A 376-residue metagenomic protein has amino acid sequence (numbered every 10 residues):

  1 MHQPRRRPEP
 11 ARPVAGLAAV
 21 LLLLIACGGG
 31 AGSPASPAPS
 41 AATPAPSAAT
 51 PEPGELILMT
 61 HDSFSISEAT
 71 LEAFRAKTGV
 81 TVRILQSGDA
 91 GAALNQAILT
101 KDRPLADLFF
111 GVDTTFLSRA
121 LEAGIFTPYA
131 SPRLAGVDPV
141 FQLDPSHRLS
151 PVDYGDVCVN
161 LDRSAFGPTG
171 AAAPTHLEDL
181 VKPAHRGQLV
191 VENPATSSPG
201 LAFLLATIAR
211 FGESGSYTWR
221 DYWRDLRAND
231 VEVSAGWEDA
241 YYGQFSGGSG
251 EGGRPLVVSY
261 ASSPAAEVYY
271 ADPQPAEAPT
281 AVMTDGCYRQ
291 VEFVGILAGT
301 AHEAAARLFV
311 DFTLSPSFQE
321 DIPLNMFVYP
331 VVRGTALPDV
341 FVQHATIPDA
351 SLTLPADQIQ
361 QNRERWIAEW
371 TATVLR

Functional and structural regions predicted by a protein language model:
L23-A26: C-terminal motif of bacterial Sec signal peptides marking the signal peptidase cleavage site
G28-A31: Bacterial signal peptide processing site
P44-R119, R376: Early extracytoplasmic/lumenal segment of secretory-pathway proteins
P104-F109, T127-R163, E178, Q188-P194: A structural signal for short loop-to-beta-strand junctions that line the ligand-binding cleft of periplasmic/secreted
T114-I125, D144-A173, G200-R210, R289-G295: Periplasmic solute-binding protein
T127-A135, R148-S150, E178-V181, P255 (+3 more regions): Short beta-strand->loop
P199, L205-D285: Ligand-binding pocket segment of bilobal, Venus flytrap-like solute-binding proteins
Y288, V294-T353: Mature extracytoplasmic/periplasmic domains
